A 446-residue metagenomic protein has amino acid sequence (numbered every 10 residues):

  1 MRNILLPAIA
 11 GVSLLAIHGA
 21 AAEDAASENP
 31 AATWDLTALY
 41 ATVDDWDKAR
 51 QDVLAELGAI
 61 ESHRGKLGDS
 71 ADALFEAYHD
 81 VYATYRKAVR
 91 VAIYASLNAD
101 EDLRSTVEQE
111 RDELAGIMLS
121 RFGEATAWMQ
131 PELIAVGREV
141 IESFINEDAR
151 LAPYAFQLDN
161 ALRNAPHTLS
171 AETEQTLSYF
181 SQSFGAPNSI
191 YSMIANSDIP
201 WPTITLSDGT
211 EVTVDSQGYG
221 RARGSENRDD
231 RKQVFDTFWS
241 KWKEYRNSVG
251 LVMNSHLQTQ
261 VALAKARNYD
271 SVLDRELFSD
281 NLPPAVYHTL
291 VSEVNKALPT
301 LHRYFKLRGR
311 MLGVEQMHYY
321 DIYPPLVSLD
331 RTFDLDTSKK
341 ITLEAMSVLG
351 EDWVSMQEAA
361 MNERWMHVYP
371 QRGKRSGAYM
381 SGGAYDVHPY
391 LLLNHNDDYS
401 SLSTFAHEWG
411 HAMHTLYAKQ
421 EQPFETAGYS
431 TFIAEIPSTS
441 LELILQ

Functional and structural regions predicted by a protein language model:
M1-I4: Positively charged n-region of N-terminal signal peptides that target proteins for export
P7-A16: Bacterial N-terminal signal peptides
A20-L329, K339: A well-structured
N268, N396-L416, S438: Active-site recognition of the HExxH zinc-binding catalytic motif
R331-F333, M366-V387: Catalytic zinc-binding patch centered on the HExxH motif and its immediate surroundings that defines zinc-dependent
R331-L335, D386-A406: Short pre-active-site segment immediately N-terminal to the catalytic Zn-binding motif
Y390-N394, E421-T431: Short beta-alpha connecting loops at secondary-structure transitions that line or flank enzyme active sites
Y429-Q446: Post-HExxH zinc-binding segment in Zn-dependent metallohydrolases
